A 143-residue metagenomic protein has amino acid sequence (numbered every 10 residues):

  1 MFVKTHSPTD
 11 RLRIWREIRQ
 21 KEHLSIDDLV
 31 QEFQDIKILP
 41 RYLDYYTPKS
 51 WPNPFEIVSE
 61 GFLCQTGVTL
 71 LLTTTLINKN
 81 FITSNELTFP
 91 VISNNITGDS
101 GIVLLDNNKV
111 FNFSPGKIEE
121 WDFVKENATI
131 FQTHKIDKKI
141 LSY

Functional and structural regions predicted by a protein language model:
M1-Y143: A structural boundary/capping signal
